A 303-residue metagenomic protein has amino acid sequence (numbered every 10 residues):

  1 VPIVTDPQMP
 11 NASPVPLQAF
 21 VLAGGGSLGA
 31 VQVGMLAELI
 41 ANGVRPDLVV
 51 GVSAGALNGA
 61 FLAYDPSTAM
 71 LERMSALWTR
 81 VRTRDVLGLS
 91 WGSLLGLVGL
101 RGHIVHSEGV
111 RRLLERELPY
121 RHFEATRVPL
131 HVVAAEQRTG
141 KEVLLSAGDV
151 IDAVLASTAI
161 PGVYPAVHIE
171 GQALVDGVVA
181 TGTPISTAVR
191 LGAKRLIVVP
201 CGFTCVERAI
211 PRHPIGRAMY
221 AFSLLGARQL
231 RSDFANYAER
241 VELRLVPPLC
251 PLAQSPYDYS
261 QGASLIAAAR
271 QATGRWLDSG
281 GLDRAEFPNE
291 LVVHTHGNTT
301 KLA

Functional and structural regions predicted by a protein language model:
V1-V52, A60-A303: Patatin-like phospholipase
